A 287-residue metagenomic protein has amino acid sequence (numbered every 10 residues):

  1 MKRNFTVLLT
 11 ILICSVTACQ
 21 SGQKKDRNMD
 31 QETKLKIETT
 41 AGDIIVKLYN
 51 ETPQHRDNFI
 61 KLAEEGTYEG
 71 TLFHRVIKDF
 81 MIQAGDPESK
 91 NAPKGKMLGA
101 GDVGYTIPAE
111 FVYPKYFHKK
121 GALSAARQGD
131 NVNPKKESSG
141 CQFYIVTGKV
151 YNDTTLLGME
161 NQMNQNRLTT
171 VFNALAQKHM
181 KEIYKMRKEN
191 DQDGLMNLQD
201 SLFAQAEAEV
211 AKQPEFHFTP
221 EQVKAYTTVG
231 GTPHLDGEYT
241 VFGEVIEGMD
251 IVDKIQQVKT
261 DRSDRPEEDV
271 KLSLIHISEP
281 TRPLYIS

Functional and structural regions predicted by a protein language model:
M1-M29: Bacterial Sec-dependent N-terminal signal peptides
N4-F5, E189, L284: Small/flexible residues
L9, M81-I82, I286: Active-site-proximal flexible loops/turns
C14-S15, K149, I286: N-terminal processing/targeting junctions
C19-S278: Cyclophilin-like peptidyl-prolyl cis-trans isomerases
I275-H276, P283-S287: Single conserved hydrophobic/aromatic residue that forms the stacking wall/gate of nucleotide- or nucleobase-binding
